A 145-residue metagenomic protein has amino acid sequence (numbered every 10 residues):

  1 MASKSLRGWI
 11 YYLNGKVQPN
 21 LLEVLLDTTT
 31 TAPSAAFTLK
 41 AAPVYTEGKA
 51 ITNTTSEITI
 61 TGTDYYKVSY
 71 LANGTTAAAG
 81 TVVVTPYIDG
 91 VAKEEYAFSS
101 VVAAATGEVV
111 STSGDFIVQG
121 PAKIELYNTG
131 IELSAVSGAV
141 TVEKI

Functional and structural regions predicted by a protein language model:
A2-G80, S113, L133-I145: Terminal (often C-terminal
N53, S69-A122, Y127-S137: Terminal beta-strand-rich extracellular "head" domains that mediate receptor/glycan or other ligand binding
